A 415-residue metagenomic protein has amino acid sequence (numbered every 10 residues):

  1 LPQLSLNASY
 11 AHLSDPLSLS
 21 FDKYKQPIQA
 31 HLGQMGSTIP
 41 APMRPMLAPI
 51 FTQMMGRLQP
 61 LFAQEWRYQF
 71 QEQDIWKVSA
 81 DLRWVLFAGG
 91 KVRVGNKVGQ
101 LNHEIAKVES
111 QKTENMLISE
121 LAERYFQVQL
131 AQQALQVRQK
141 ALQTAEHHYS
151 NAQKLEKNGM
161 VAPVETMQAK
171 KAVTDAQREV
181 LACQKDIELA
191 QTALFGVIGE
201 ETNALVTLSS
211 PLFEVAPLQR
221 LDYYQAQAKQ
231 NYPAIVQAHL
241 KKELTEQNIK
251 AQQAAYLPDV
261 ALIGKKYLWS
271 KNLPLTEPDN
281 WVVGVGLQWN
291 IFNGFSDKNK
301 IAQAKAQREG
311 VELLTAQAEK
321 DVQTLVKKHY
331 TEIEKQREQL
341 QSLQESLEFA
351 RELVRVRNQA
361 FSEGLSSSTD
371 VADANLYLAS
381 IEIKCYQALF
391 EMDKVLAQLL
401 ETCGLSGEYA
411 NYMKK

Functional and structural regions predicted by a protein language model:
L1, T113, L117-Q136, H147 (+6 more regions): Amphipathic alpha-helical coiled-coil segments
L4-L17, A63-Q73, K77, R83-K112 (+5 more regions): Small/polar (Gly/Ser/Thr/Ala-rich) solvent-exposed segments that form structured loops/beta-strands/short helices used
S5-I39, K384-K415: Acidic, low-complexity, intrinsically disordered peripheral segments
A11, D15-Y24, H148, R178-L181 (+6 more regions): Outer-membrane beta-barrel domain signature
K25-E65, V161, E200-I263, Y409-K415: Amphipathic alpha-helical coiled-coil scaffold segments and their short linker/junction regions
S79-D81, Y125, G284-G286, Y330: Membrane-embedded beta-strand positions in outer-membrane beta-barrel channels/transporters
V108-Q227, E332, Q336, L378: Periplasmic alpha-helical coiled-coil/stalk elements that build and connect Gram-negative outer-membrane
G159, G199, G364, C403-L405: Short helix-capping/hinge motifs at transmembrane helix termini and TM-loop junctions
